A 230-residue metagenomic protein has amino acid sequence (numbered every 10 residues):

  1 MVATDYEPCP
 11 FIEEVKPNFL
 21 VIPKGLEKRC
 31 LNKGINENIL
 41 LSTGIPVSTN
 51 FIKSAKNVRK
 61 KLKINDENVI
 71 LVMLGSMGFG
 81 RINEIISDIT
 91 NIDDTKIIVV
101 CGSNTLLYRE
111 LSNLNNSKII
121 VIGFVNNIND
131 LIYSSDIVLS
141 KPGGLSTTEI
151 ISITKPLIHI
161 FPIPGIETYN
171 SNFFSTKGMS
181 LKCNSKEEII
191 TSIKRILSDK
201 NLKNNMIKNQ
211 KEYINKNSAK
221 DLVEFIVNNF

Functional and structural regions predicted by a protein language model:
M1-K53: Active-site-proximal region of nucleotide-activated glycan assembly enzymes, centered on histidine/acidic-rich loops
A55-N57, I64-S134: Donor-nucleotide binding loops and adjacent catalytic segments primarily of GT-B fold Leloir glycosyltransferases
N129, T147-I153, N172: Short alpha-helical segment that forms part of, or immediately flanks, the ligand-binding pocket in carbohydrate-active
Y133-G143: Acidic donor-binding loop of glycosyltransferase active sites
S135-D136, T154-P156: A short alpha->beta transition loop at the rim of the catalytic pocket in nucleotide-sugar-dependent
T176-N201: C-terminal "capping" alpha-helix adjacent to the active site of nucleotide-linked donor transferases in cell-envelope
L202-K216: A short, well-ordered alpha-helix in the C-terminal region of glycosyltransferases
N215-F230: C-terminal alpha-helical cap of glycosyltransferases
